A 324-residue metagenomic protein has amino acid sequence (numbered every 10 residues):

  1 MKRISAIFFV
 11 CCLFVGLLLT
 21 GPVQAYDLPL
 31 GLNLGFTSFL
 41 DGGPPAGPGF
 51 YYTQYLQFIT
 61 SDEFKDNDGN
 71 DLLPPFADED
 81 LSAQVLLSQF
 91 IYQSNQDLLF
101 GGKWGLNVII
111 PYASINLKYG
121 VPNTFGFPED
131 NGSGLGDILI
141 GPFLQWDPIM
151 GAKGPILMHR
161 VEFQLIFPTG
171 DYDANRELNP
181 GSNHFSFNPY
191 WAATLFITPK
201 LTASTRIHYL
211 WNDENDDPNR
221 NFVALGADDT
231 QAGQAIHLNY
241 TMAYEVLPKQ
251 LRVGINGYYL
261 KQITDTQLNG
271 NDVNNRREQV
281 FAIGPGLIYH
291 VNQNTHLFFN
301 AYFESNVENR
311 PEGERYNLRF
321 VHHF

Functional and structural regions predicted by a protein language model:
Y26-D27, D41-G49, S61, N95-W104 (+5 more regions): Short loop/turn motifs that connect adjacent beta-strands in outer-membrane beta-barrel proteins
Y26-L32, T60-V85, V121-D130, R176-N179: Surface-exposed strand-loop-strand hairpins of Gram-negative outer-membrane beta-barrel proteins
L32-L34, F50-T60, W104-Y112, V161-F167 (+4 more regions): Transmembrane beta-barrel strands of outer-membrane/channel proteins
Q54, S88-S94, I140-W146, F163 (+5 more regions): Residues on the lipid-exposed face of transmembrane beta-strands in outer-membrane beta-barrel proteins
D71-P74, D216-F324: Outer membrane beta-barrel transmembrane domains
D78-L144: Long, hydrophobic/aromatic-enriched structural stretches that serve as scaffold segments
D80-S88, G102, G132-I140, L157 (+4 more regions): Residues that define the transmembrane beta-barrel architecture of outer-membrane proteins
P155-L165, D173-L268: Detector for outer-membrane/organellar transmembrane beta-barrel domains, recognizing the amphipathic beta-strand
